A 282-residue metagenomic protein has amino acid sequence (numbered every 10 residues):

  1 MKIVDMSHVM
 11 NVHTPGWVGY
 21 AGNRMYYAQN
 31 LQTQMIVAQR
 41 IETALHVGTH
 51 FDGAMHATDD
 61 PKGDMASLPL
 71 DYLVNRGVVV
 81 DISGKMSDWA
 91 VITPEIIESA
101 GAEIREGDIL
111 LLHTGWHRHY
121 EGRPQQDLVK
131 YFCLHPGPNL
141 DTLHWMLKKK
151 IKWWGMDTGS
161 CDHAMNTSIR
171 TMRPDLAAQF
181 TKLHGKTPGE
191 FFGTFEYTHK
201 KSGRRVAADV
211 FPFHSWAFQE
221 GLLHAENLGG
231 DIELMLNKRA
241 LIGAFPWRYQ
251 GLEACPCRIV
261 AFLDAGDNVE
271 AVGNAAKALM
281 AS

Functional and structural regions predicted by a protein language model:
M1-S282: Active-/binding-site microenvironments in catalytic and ligand-binding cores
